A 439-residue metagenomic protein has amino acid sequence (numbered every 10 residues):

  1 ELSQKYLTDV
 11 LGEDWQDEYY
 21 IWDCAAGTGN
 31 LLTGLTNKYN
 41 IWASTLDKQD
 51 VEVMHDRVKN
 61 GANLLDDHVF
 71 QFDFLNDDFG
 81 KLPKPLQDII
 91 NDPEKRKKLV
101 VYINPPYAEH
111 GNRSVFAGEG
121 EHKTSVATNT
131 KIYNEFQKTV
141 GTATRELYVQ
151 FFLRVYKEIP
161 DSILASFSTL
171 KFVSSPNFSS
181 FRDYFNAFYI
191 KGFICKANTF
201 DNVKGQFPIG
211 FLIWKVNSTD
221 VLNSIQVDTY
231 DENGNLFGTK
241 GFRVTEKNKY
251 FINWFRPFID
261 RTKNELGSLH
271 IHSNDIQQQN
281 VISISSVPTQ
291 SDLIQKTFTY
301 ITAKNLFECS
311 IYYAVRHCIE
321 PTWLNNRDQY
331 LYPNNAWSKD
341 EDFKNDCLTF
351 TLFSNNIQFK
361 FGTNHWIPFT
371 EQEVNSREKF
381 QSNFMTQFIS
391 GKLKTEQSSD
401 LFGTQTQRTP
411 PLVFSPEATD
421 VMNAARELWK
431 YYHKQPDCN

Functional and structural regions predicted by a protein language model:
L2-F79: Conserved S-adenosyl-L-methionine
Y6, N30-T36, E52-D56, K81-L82 (+3 more regions): A short acidic (Asp/Glu
A26-G29, L46-Q49, F74, N104-P106 (+6 more regions): An acidic- and aromatic-residue-enriched active-site/binding cleft used to recognize and process polar
D77-R96: Short amphipathic alpha-helix with an adjacent loop that forms part of the alpha/beta core around
Y107-A143: A mobile, often basic/glycine-rich helix-loop segment that functions as the active-site lid/recognition loop
F136-A197, L212: Conserved Class I SAM-dependent methyltransferase catalytic core
Q206-L269: Flexible, glycine-/basic-rich loop-and-beta segments that form/coincide with the SAM-dependent methyltransferase
Q279-N439: C-terminal target-recognition/interaction regions appended to catalytic cores
